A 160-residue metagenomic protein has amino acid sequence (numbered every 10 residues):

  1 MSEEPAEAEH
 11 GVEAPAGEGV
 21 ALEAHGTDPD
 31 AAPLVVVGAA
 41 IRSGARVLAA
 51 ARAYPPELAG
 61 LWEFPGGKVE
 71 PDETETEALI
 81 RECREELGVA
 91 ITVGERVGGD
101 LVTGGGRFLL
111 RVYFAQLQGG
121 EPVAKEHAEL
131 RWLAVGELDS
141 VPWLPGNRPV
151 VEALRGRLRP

Functional and structural regions predicted by a protein language model:
M1-E9: N-terminal acidic, proline/glycine-rich, low-complexity intrinsically disordered segments
S2-E3, G17-L48, K68, G99: Conserved N-terminal beta-strand and adjoining loop/helix that marks the start of the Nudix/MutT-like hydrolase domain
P33, L58, R107-L109: Residue-level preference for beta-strand/loop junctions
R46-E85, V89: Conserved Nudix-box catalytic region and its N-terminal flanking loop in Nudix hydrolases and closely related
G67, R81, G94, A128 (+1 more regions): Structural detector for helix-capping/boundary residues
A90-I91, G99-V123, R131, V135: Active-site-adjacent beta-strand/loop module that shapes the phosphate/pyrophosphate-binding cleft
F114, V123-L158: NUDIX/MutT-family hydrolases
